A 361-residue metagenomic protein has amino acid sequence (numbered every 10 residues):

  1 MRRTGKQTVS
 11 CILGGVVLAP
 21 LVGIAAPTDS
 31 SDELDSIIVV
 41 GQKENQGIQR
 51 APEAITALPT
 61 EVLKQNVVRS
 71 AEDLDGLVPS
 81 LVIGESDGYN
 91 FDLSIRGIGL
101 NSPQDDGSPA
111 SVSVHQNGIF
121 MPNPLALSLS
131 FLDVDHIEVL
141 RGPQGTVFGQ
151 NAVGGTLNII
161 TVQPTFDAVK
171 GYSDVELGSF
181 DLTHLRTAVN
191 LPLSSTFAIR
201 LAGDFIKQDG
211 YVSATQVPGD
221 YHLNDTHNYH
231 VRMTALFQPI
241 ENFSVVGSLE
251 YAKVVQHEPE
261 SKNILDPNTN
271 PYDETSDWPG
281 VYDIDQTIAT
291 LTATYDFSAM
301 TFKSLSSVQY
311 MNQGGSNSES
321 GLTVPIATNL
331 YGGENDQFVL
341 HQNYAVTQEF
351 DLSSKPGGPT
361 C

Functional and structural regions predicted by a protein language model:
M1-N66, E72-S80, N190, E241 (+3 more regions): N-terminal Sec signal peptide and the immediately downstream disordered periplasmic leader that contains the TonB box
D32-F166: Acidic, small-polar-rich N-terminal luminal/periplasmic segments of exported/outer-membrane proteins
E44, Y89, G178-F180, I206-G210 (+5 more regions): Structural signature of outer-membrane beta-barrel domains
N66, N90, S111, G154 (+5 more regions): Transmembrane beta-barrel architecture of outer-membrane proteins
K170-Y172, L177-Q208, V212-H257, T287 (+3 more regions): Transmembrane beta-barrel wall of Gram-negative outer-membrane proteins
V217-H222, A252, S261-P271, Q309 (+1 more regions): Flexible, surface-exposed loop regions and adjacent strand-edge segments of Gram-negative outer-membrane beta-barrel
S244, S248-Q286, Q337-H341: Flexible loop and strand-edge segments within Gram-negative outer membrane beta-barrel domains
G247-E250, I284-G315, D336-C361: Face-selective signature of the C-terminal outer-membrane beta-barrel domain
